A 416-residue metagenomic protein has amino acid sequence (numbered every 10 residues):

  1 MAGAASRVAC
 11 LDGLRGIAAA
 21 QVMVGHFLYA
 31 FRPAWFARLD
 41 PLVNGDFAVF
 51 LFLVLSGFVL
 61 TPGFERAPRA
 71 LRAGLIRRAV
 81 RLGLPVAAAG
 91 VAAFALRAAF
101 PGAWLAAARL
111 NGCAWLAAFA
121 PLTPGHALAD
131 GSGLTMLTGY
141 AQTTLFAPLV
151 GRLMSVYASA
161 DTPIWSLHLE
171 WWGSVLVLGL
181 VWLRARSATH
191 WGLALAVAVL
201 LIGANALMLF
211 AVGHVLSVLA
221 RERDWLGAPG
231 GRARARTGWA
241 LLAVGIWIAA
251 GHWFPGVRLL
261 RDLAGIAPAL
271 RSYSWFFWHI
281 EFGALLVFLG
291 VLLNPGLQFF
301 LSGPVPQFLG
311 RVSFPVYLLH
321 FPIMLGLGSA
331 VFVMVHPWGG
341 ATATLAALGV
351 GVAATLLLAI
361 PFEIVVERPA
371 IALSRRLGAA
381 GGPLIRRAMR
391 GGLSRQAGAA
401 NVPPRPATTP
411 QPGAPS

Functional and structural regions predicted by a protein language model:
V8-A9, A37-V49, V156-L169, V199-V212 (+3 more regions): Interfacial loop-to-helix transition and helix-capping segments at the boundaries of transmembrane helices
A9-E65, V80-G90, G203-L207, L285-L289 (+3 more regions): Functionally critical transmembrane alpha-helices in membrane proteins and complexes, commonly lining
D46-V49, F64-D130, F308-L319, M324 (+3 more regions): Transmembrane alpha-helical segments and their boundary/interface "anchor" motifs in multi-pass integral membrane
L60-P68, L96-F100, L180-S187, V215-W225 (+4 more regions): Structural signal for the C-terminal ends of transmembrane alpha-helices and the immediately following loop
V91-W171, G283: Membrane-interface helix-loop-helix regions
W171-A198, L219-A233, H336-G339: Solvent-exposed interhelical
V244-R368: Alpha-helical transmembrane segments of multi-pass integral membrane proteins
V333, R368-Q396: Membrane-proximal cytoplasmic C-terminal regulatory module of class A 7TM GPCRs
